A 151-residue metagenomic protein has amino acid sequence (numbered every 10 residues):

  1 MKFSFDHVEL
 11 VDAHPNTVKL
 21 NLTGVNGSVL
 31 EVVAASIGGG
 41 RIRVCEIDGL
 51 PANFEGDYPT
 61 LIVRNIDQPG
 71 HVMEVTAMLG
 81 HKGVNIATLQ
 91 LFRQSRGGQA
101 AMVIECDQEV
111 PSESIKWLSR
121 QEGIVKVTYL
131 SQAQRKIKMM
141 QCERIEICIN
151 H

Functional and structural regions predicted by a protein language model:
M1, F5-C148: A conserved regulatory-domain signal marking ACT and ACT-like small-molecule sensing domains and adjacent regulatory
